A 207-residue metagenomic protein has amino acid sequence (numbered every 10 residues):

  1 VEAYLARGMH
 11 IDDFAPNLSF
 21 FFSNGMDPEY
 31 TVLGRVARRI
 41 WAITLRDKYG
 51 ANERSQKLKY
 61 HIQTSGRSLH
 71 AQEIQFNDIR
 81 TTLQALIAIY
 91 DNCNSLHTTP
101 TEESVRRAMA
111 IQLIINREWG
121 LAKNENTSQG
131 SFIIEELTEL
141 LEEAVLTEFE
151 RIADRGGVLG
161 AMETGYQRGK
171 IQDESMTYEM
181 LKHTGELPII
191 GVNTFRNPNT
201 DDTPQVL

Functional and structural regions predicted by a protein language model:
V1-M9, I79-V145: Mobile "lid/hinge" segments at catalytic clefts and subdomain interfaces of large enzymes
E2-G8, A15-I79, E150: Gly/Pro-rich turn-and-neighbor structural signature
A6-A15, R46-L58, S95, E118-Q129 (+1 more regions): Flexible, glycine/charged-enriched surface loops at secondary-structure junctions
P16-F20, Q56-Y60, L86, N94 (+5 more regions): Structural beta-strand/beta-sheet cores of well-ordered domains, especially the beta-sheet scaffolds that support
F21-S23, H61-S65, T81, T98-T101 (+5 more regions): Generic beta-strand/beta-sheet core signal
G25-D27, S65-S68, L86, D91-N94 (+4 more regions): Short, glycine-/Ser/Thr-/acidic-enriched flexible segments
G25-V36, T64-D78, E103-A108, I133-E148 (+1 more regions): Short glycine/threonine-rich loop-to-helix capping motif typified by GTGT followed within a few residues by an Asp-Pro
N94, E118, A122-E125, A144-L207: Intrinsic disorder at enzyme termini
